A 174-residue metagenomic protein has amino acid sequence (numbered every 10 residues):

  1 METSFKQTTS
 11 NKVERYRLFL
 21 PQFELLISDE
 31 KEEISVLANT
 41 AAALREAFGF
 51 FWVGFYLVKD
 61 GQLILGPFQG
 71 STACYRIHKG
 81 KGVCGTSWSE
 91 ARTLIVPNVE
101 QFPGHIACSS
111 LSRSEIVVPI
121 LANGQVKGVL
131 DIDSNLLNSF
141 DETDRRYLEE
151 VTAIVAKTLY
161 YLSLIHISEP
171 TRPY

Functional and structural regions predicted by a protein language model:
M1-Q69, T158-L164: Intrinsically disordered, low-complexity terminal regulatory regions
E2-T9, D133-V151, T158-Y161: Regulatory loop-to-helix N-cap segments in sensory/regulatory domains that couple ligand/signal detection
F51, V58, Q62-S110: Regulatory sensory and allosteric helical modules in signal-transduction proteins and certain transcription factors
W52, V117, V129: Short hydrophobic/aromatic beta-strand element in the GNAT-like acyltransferase core that lines or flanks the acyl-donor
I95, P119, D131, H166: Conserved beta-strand segments that form the floor/walls of ligand-binding pockets within enzyme and binding domains
S114-L121: A short, aliphatic-rich beta-strand micro-motif
L121-S134: Sensory-domain boundary capping and coupling elements
I165-Y174: Single conserved hydrophobic/aromatic residue that forms the stacking wall/gate of nucleotide- or nucleobase-binding
